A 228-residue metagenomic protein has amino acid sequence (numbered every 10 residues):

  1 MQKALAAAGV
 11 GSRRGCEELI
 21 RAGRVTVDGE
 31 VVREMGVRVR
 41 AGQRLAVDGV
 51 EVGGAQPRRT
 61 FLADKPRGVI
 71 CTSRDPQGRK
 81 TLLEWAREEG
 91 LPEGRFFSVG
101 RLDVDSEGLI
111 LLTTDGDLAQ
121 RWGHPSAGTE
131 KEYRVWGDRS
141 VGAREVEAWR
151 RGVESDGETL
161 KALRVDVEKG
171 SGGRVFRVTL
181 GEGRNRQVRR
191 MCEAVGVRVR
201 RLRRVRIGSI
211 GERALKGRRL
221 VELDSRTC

Functional and structural regions predicted by a protein language model:
M1-C228: Basic, flexible Lys/Arg- and Gly-enriched helix-loop patches that mediate nucleic-acid binding at interfaces with rRNA
